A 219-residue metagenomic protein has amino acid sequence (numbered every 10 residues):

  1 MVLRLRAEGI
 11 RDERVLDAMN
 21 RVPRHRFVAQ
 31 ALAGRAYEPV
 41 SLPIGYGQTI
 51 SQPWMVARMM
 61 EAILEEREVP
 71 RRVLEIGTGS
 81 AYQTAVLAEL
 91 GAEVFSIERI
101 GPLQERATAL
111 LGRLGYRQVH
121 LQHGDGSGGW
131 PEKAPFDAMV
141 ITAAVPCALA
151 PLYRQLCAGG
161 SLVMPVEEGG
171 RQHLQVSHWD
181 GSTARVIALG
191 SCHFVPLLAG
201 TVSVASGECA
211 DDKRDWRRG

Functional and structural regions predicted by a protein language model:
M1-L74, Y82-V86, L90, L103-E105 (+5 more regions): Class I SAM-dependent transferase core
A33-Y37, C157, G170, G207: Residue-level signal for alpha-helical context at structural boundaries
A62-R185, R218-G219: Conserved nucleotide-cofactor-binding alpha/beta core module
G207-G219: A short, charged
